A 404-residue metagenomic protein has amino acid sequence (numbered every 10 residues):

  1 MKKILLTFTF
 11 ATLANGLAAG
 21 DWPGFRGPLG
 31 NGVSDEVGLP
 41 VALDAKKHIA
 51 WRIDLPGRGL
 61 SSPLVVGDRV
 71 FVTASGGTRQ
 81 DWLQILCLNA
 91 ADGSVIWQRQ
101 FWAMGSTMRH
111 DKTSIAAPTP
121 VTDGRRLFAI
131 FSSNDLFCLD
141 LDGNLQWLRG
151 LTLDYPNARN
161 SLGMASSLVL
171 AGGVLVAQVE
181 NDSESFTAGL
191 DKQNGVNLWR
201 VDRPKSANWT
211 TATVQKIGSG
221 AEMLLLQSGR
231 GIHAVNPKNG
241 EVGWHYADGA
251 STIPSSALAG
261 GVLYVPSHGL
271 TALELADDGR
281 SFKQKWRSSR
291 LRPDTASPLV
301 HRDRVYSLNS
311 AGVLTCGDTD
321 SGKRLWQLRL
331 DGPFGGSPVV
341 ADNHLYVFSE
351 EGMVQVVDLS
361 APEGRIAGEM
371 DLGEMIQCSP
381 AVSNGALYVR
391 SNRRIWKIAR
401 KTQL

Functional and structural regions predicted by a protein language model:
M1-I4: Positively charged n-region of N-terminal signal peptides that target proteins for export
L6-G16: Bacterial N-terminal signal peptides
A18-L404: Noncatalytic, solvent-exposed loop/strand surfaces of beta-propeller-type extracellular/periplasmic domains
